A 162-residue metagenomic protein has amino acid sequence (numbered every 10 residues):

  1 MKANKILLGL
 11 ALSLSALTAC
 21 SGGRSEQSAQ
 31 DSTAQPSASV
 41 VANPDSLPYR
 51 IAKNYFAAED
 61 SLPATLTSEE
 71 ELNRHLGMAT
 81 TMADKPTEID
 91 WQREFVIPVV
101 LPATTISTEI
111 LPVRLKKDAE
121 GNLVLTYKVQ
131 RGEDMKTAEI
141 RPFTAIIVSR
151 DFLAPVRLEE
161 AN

Functional and structural regions predicted by a protein language model:
M1-L10: Bacterial N-terminal signal peptides that target proteins for export
A16-A19: C-terminal motif of bacterial Sec signal peptides marking the signal peptidase cleavage site
S21-R24: Bacterial signal peptide processing site
S28-K53: Post-signal peptide N-terminal segment of mature Sec-exported envelope proteins
N54, A58, T65-E70: Alpha-helix N-cap recognition
L66-V124: Mature extracytoplasmic domains of secretory-pathway proteins
L101, A119, Y127-R131, R150-F152 (+1 more regions): A mature extracytoplasmic/lumenal domain signature
K136-N162: C-terminal partner/receptor-binding element of secreted or periplasmic proteins
